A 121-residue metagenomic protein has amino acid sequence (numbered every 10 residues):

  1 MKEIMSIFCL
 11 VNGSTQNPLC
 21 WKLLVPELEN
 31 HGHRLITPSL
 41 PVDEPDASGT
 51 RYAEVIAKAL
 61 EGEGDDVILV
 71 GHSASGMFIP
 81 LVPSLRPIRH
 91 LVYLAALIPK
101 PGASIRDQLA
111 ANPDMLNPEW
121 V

Functional and structural regions predicted by a protein language model:
M1-I4: Short, Lys/Arg-enriched N-terminal segments with co-localized hydrophobic residues within the first ~10-30 amino acids
S6-P45, D65-I68: Conserved HGGG/HGGXW glycine-rich cap/lid loop of the alpha/beta-hydrolase fold
V11-S14, S73, A96: Glycine-rich His-Gly loop
L23, L81-V82: Active-site signature of alpha/beta-hydrolase-fold catalytic machinery across serine- and Asp/Cys-nucleophile hydrolases
R34-I68, R106-D114: Active-site loop/oxyanion-hole signature of alpha/beta-hydrolase fold enzymes
I68-V70, V92: Structural motif
V70-I79: Gly/Ala-rich beta-loop-alpha elbow adjacent to hydrolase catalytic centers
S84-V121: Flexible "cap/lid" loop of the alpha/beta hydrolase fold
